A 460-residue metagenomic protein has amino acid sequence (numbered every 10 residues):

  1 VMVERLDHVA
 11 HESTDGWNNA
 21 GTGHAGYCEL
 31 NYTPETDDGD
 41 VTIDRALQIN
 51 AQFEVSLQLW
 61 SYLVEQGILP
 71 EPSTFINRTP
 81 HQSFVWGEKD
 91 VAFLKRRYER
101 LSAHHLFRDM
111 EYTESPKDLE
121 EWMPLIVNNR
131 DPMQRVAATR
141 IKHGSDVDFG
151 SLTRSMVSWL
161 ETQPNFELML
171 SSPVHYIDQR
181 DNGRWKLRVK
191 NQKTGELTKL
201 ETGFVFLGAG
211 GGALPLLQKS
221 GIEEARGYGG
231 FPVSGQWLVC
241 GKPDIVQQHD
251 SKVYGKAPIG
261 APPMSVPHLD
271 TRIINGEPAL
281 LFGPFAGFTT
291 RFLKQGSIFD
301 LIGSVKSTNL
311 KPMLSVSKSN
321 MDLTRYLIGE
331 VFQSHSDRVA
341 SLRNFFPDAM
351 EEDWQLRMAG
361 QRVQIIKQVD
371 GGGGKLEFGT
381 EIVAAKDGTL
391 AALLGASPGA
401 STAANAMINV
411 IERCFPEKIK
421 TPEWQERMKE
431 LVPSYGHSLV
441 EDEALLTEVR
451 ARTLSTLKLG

Functional and structural regions predicted by a protein language model:
V1-G16: Glycine-rich FAD pyrophosphate-binding loop
G21-E121, A279, T289-R291, S297-D300: Dinucleotide-binding Rossmann-like beta1-alpha1 core, especially the glycine-rich loop that anchors the ADP
A25-Y27, E224-K252: Central beta-strand plus flanking loop segment that forms part of the substrate or channel wall within the catalytic
P70-T79, F84-S158, T162-Q163, E167-M169 (+2 more regions): Flavin (FAD/FMN) cofactor-binding and adjacent substrate-gating region of FAD-dependent oxidoreductase domains
Q134-H143, S151, F288, F292-K420: C-terminal catalytic lobe of FAD-dependent flavoproteins
K193-F204: Core beta-strand elements of the Rossmann-like FAD/NAD(P) dinucleotide-binding domain in flavoenzyme oxidoreductases
L207-E223: Flavin (primarily FAD) binding-site architecture
Q247-K318: An anion/pyrophosphate-binding glycine-rich loop and adjacent beta-alpha core in soluble alpha-beta enzymes
